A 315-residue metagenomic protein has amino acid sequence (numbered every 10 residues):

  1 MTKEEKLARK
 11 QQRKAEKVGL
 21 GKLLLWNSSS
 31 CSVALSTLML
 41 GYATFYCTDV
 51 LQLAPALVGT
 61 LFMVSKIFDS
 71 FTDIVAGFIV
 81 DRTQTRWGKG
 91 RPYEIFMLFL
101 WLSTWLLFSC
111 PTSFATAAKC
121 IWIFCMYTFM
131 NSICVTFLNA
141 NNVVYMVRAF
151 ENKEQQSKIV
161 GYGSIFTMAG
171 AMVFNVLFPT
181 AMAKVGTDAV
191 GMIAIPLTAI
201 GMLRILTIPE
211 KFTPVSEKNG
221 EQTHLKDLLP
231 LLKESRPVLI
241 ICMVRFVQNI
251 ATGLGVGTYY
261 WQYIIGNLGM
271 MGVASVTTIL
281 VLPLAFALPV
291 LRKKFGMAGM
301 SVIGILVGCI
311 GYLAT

Functional and structural regions predicted by a protein language model:
L7-E221, L225-T315: Membrane-embedded alpha-helical bundles of multi-pass transporters/translocases, especially carrier/permease families
